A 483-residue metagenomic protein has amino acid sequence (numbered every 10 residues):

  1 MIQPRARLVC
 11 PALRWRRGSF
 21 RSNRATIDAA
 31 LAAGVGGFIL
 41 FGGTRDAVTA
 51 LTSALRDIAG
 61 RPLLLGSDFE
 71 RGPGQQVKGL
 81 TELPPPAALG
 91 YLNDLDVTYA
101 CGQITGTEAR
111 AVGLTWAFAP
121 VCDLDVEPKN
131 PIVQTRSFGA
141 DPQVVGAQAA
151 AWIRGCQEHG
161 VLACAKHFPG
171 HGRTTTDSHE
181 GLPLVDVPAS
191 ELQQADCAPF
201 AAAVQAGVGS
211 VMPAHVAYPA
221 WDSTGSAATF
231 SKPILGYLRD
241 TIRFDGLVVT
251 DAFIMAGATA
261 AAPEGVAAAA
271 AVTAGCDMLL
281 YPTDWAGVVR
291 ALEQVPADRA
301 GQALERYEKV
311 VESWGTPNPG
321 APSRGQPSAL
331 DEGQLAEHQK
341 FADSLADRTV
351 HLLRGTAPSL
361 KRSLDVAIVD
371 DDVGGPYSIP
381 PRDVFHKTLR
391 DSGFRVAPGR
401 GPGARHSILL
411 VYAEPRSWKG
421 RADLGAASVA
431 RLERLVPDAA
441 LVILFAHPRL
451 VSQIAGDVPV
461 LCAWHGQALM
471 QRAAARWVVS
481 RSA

Functional and structural regions predicted by a protein language model:
M1-G34, A261-A483: Preference for extracellular/luminal or secreted protein segments
R7-S22, P86-A100, G181-Q194, I254-A262: Active-site mouth loops of central-metabolism enzymes
R14-R17, L65-Q75, T115-D125, A165-H171 (+1 more regions): Short glycine-enriched loops at secondary-structure junctions
A25-F41, Q103-W116: Catalytic domains of carbohydrate-active enzymes, especially glycoside hydrolases
A29, F38, G43-L63, S67 (+2 more regions): Second-shell residues forming the walls of enzyme active-site clefts
K78-Y91, E127-F138, D177-P183: Surface-exposed, active-site-proximal loop segments in enzymatic domains
N93-L114, D196, A267-T273: Alpha-helical scaffold segments that flank or form the walls of functional sites
